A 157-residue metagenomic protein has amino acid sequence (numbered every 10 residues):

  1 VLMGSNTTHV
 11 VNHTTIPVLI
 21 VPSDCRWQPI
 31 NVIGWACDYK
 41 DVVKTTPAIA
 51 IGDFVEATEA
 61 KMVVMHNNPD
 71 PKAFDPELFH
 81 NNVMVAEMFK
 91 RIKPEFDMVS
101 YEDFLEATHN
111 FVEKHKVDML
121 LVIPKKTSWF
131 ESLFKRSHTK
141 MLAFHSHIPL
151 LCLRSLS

Functional and structural regions predicted by a protein language model:
V1-R26, K114-H115, M119-S157: Gly/Ser-rich helix-loop-strand patches that form or flank binding pockets for ribonucleotide-derived cofactors
M3, P47, N81, F104-L105 (+1 more regions): Amphipathic coiled-coil/heptad-repeat helices and related helical stalk/stem segments that mediate oligomerization
H9-T14, D24-M65, P71-K90, F144-H145 (+1 more regions): Short acidic/Ser/Thr-enriched loop-to-helix initiation segments
L19, V63-M65, E95-S100, L151: General small-molecule cofactor/ligand-binding pocket signal
W35-Y39, F96, T127-F130: Conserved short-loop catalytic and cofactor-binding motifs
K44, Y101-E102, S132: A conditional alpha-helix N-cap/helix-loop micro-motif detector
V63-N67, L121-P124: Short beta-strands and strand-loop turn motifs
A73-T127: Glycine/small-residue-rich hydrophobic helix-like segments
